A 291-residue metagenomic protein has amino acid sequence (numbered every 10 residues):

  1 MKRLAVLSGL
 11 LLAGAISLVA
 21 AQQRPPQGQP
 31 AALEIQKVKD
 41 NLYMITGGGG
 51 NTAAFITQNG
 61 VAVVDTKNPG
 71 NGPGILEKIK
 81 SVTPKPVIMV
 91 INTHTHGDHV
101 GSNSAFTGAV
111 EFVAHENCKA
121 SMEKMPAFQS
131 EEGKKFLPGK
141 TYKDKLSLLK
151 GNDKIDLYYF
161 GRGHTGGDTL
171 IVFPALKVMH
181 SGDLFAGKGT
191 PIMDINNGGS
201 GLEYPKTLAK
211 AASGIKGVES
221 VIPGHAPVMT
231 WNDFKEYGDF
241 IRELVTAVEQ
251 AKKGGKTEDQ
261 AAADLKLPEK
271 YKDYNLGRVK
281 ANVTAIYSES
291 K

Functional and structural regions predicted by a protein language model:
M1-L11: Bacterial N-terminal signal peptides that target proteins for export
L11-Q27, S213, V218, P227-K291: Accessory terminal helices/loops
L33-K78, T169-F173, K177-D183: Conserved beta-strand hairpin/beta-sheet module of binuclear metal-dependent hydrolase folds, prominently
K37, C118-G161, T165-G167, P174-A175 (+1 more regions): Metallo-beta-lactamase
K39, T52, G72-L76, N103 (+6 more regions): Extracytoplasmic/secreted envelope proteins and their assembly/folding machinery, especially bacterial periplasmic
N41, F55, D65, I79 (+10 more regions): Divalent metal-coordination and catalytic microenvironments
Q58-A62, G70-V113: Active-site metal-binding motif and surrounding structural segment of the metallo-beta-lactamase
G60-A62, N68-G70, S147, K154-G163 (+1 more regions): Metallo-beta-lactamase
